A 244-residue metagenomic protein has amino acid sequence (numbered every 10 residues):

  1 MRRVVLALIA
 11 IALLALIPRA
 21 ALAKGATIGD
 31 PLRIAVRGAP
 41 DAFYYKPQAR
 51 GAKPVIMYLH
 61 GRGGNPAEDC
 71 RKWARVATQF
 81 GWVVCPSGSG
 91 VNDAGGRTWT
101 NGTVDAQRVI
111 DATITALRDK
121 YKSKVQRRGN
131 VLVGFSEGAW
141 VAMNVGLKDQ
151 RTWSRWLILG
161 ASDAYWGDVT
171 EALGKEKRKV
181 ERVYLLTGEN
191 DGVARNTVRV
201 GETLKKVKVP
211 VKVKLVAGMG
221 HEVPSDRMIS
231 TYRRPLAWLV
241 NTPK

Functional and structural regions predicted by a protein language model:
L16-V55, G81, V109, E202-T203 (+1 more regions): A domain-start/cap signature at the N-terminus of enzymes
R50-K53, R62-D93, V193: Short substrate-entry loop that stabilizes the transition state in hydrolases
M57-G61, T187-G188: The conserved beta1-alpha1 loop
W99-K122: Alpha/beta-hydrolase active-site loop
S123-F135: Alpha/beta-hydrolase fold nucleophile elbow
G134-G138, A142: Gly/Ala-rich beta-loop-alpha elbow adjacent to hydrolase catalytic centers
G160-R233: The feature captures the conserved acid-bearing segment of alpha/beta-hydrolase catalytic domains
M228-K244: Catalytic active-site module of serine/aspartate enzymes centered on a nucleophile-bearing elbow/loop
